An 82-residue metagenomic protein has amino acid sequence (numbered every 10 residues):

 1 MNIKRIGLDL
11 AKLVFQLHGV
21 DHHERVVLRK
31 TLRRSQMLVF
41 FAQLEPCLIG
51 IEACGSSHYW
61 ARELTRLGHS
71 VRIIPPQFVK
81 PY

Functional and structural regions predicted by a protein language model:
M1-Y82: Phosphate- and other anionic-substrate recognition elements at nucleic-acid/protein interfaces
